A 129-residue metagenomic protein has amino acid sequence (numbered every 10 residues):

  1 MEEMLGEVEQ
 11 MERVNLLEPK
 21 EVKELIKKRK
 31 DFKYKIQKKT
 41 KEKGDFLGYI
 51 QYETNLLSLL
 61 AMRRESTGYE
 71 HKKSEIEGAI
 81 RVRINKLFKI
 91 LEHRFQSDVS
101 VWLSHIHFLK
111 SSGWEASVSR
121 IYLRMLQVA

Functional and structural regions predicted by a protein language model:
M1-A129: Polyampholytic low-complexity alpha-helical segments
